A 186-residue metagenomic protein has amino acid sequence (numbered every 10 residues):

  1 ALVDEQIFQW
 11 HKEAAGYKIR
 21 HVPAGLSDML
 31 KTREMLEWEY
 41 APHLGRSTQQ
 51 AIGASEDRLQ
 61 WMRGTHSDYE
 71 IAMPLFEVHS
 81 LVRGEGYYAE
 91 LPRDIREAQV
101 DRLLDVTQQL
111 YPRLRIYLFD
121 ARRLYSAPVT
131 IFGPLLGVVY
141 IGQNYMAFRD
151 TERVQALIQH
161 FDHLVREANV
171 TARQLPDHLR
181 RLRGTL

Functional and structural regions predicted by a protein language model:
A1: Basic, Lys/Arg-rich alpha-helical nucleic-acid-recognition elements, primarily the DNA-binding modules of transcription
H11-L186: Hydrophobic protein-protein interaction segments
